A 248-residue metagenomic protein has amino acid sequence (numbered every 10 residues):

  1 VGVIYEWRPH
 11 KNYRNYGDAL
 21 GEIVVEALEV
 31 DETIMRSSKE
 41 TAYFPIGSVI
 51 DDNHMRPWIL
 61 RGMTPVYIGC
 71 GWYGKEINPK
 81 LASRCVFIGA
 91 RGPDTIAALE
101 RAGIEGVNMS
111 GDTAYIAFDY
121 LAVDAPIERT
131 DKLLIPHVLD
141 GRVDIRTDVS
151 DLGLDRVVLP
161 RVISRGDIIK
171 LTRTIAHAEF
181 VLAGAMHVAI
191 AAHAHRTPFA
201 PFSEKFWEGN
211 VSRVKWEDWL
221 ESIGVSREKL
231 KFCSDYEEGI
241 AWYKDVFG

Functional and structural regions predicted by a protein language model:
V1-G248: Active-site anion-handling motifs in enzyme catalytic cores
